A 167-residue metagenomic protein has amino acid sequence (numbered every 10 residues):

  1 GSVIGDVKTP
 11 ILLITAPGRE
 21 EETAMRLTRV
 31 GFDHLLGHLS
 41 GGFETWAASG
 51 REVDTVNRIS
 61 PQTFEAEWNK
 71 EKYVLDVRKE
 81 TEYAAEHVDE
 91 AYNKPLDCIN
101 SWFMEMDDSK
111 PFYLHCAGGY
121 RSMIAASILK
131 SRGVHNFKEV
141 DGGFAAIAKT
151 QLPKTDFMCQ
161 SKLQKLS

Functional and structural regions predicted by a protein language model:
G1-S167: Rhodanese-like catalytic fold shared by cysteine-dependent sulfurtransferases and DSP/PTP-type phosphatases
